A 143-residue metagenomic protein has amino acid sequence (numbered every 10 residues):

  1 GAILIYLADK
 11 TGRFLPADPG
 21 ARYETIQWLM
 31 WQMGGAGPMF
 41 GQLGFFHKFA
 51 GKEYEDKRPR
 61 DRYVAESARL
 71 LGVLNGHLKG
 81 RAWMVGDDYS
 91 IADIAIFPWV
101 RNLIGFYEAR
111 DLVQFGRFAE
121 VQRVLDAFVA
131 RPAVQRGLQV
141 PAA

Functional and structural regions predicted by a protein language model:
G1-L71, N75, G80-M84: GST-like domain detector, emphasizing the conserved glutathione-binding G-site in the N-terminal thioredoxin-like
I3, L74, D93, F128-V134: Residue-level signal for nonpolar/aromatic packing positions in well-ordered secondary structure
A8, W99-V100, L138: Active-site-flanking alpha-helical
Y23-I26, A95, Q122, Q135-R136: Generic structural signal for individual residues within well-ordered alpha-helical segments across diverse proteins
G35, F40-G44, M84-A109, R117 (+2 more regions): GST superfamily/GST-like fold recognition
E55, P59, E108-F115: A short acidic/glycine-rich loop-to-helix N-cap element
V64, F115-F118: Generic detection of long, well-ordered alpha-helical segments
A119-A143: Long hydrophobic alpha-helical segments typical of transmembrane helices together with their membrane-interfacial
